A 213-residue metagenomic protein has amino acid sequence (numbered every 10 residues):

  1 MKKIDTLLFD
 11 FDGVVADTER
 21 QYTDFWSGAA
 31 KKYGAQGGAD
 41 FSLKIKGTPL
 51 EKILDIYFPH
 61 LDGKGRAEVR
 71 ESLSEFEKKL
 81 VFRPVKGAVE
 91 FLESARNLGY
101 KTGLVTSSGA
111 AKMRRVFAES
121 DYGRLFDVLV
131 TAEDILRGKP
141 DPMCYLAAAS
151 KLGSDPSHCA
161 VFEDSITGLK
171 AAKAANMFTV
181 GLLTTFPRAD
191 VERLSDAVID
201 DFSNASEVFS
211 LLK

Functional and structural regions predicted by a protein language model:
M1-I4, E93, G109-A110, R114-K213: Asp-based, Mg2+/Mn2+-dependent phosphohydrolase catalytic module
M1-L43: Active-site neighborhood of HAD-like aspartate-dependent phosphohydrolases
K3, K79-L104, A110-R114: Short, acidic loop-to-helix structural element flanking the phosphoryl-transfer center in phosphate-processing enzymes
D17, D40-T48, K64, E68 (+8 more regions): Residues at secondary-structure transition points
F25, F41, P49, I53-L54 (+7 more regions): Hydrophobic alpha-helical segments typical of transmembrane helices and their membrane-interface/capping positions
A29-A30, P49-L61, V116, A149: Helix-loop "lid/cap" segments that line or gate small-molecule binding pockets
K31, R96, K173: Anion (oxyanion) recognition and catalysis
Q36, D55-E90, L98: Metal-dependent phosphoesterase signature
